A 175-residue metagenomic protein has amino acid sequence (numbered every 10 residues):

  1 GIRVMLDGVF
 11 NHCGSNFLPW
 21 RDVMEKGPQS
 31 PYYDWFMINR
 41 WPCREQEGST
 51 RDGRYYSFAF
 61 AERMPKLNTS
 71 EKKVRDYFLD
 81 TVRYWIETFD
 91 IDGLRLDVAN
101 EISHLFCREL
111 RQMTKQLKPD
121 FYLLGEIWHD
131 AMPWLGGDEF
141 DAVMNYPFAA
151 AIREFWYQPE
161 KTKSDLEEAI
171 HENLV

Functional and structural regions predicted by a protein language model:
G1, V23-T69: Aromatic- and acidic-residue-enriched carbohydrate-binding clefts of CAZyme catalytic domains
G1-E25, K73, Y77, V82 (+1 more regions): Substrate-binding cleft of carbohydrate-active enzyme catalytic domains
M5-L6, G93-R95, Y122-G125: Structural recognition of the beta-strand scaffold that forms the well-ordered cores of secreted hydrolase catalytic
G8-F17, D97-S103, E126-A131: Short, solvent-exposed turn/loop segments enriched in Gly/Ser/Thr/Pro and often Arg
N16, R21-P28, Y32, I38-W41 (+4 more regions): Conserved alpha/beta catalytic core and glycan-binding cleft of carbohydrate-active enzymes
A59, T69, I86-T88, Q116: Structural motif
F60-D76, D92-E101, R153-E160: The substrate-binding groove and active-site-proximal loops of carbohydrate-active enzymes, especially glycoside
Y77, L105-F106: Charged catalytic carboxylate motif
